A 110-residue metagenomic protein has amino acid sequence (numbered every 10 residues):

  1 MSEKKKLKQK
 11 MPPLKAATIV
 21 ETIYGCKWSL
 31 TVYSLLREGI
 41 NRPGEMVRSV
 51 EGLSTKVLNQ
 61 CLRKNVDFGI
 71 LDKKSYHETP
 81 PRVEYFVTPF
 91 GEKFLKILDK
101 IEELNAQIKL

Functional and structural regions predicted by a protein language model:
M1-K15, V20, S49, C61 (+1 more regions): Recognition helices and adjacent regulatory flanks at domain boundaries
L14-V57, E84: N-terminal helix-turn-helix DNA-binding core of bacterial DNA-binding proteins
C26, L30, R63, E92 (+1 more regions): Generic detection of well-ordered alpha-helical segments
L30, F68, I97-K109: Alpha-helical linker/hinge and terminal dimerization helices associated with HTH transcriptional regulators
V47-K73, P80: Canonical helix-turn-helix DNA-binding module
K74-S75, L110: Short, hydrophobic secondary-structure boundary micro-motifs
H77-L98: Basic, amphipathic "hinge/linker" alpha-helix immediately C-terminal to the N-terminal HTH DNA-binding motif
